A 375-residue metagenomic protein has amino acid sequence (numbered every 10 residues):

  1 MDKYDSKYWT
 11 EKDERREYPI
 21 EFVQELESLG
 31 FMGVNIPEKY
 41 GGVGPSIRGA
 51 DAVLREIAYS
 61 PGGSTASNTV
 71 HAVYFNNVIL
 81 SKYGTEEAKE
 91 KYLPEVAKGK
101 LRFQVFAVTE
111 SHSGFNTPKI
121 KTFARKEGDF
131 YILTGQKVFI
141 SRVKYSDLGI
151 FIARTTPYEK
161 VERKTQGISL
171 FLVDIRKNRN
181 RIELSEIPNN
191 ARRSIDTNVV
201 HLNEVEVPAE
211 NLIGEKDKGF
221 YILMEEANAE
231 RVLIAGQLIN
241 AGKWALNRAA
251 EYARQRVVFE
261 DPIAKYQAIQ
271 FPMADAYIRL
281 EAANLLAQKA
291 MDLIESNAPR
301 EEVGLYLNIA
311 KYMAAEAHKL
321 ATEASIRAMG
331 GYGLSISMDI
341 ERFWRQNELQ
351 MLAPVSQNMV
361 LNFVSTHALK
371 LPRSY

Functional and structural regions predicted by a protein language model:
M1-P61, V70, Y83-A88, G99 (+3 more regions): Alpha-helical interface subdomain recognition
G30, V53-A58, I152-R154, V173-R179 (+2 more regions): Short Ser/Thr-interspersed hydrophobic loop/turn segments at strand-loop and sheet-helix junctions that line or gate
T65-E87, G114: N-terminal glycine-rich flavin-associated loop
G99-V108, I152: A short, Trp-centered hydrophobic/proline-enriched beta-strand micro-motif
H112-F115, F139-R142, V161-E162, P188-D196: Short Gly/Pro-enriched turn/cap motifs at secondary-structure boundaries
K119, N178-P208: Flexible, small-/acidic-enriched active-site or ligand-binding loops
F130, T134-I182: A short core secondary-structure module
E204-I222: Long, acidic (Asp/Glu-rich), low-complexity accessory segments flanking structured domains
